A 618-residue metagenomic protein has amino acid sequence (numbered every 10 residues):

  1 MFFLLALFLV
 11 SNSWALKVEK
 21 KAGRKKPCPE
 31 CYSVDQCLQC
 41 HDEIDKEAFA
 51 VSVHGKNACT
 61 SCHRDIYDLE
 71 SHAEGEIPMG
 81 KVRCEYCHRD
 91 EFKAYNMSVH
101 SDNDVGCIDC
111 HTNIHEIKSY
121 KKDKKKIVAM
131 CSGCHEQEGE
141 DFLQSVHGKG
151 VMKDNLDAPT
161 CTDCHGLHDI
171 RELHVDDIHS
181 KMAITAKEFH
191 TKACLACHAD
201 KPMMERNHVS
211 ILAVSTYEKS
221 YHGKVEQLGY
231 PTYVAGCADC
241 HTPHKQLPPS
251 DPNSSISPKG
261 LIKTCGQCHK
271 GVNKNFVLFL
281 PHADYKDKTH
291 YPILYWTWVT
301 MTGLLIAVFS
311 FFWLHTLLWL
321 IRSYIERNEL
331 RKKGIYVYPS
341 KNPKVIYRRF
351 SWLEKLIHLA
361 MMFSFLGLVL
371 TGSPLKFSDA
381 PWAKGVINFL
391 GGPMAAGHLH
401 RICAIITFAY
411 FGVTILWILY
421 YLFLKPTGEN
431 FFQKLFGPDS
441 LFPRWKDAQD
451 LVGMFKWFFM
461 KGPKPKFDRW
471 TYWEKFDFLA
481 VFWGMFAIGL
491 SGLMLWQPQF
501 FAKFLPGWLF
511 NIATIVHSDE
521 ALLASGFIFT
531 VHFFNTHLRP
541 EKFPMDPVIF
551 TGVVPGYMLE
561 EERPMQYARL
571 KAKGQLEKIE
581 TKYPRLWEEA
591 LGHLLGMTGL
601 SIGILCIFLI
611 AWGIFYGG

Functional and structural regions predicted by a protein language model:
M1-F2, G55: Accessible peptide chain termini
F2-F8: Bacterial N-terminal signal peptides
N12-W352, W382, N388-G392, T414-P426: Short sequence/structural segments immediately N-terminal
A15-K21, T264-Q267, K274-G618: Membrane-embedded alpha-helical bundles that constitute the cytochrome b-like, heme-associated redox core of multi-pass
